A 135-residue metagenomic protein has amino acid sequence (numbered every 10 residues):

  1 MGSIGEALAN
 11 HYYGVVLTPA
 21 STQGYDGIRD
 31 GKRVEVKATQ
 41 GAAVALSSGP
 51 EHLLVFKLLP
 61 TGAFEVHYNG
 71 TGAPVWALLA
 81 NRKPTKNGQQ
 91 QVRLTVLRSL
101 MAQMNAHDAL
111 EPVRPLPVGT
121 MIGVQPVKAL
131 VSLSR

Functional and structural regions predicted by a protein language model:
M1-D30, V36-R135: Nucleic-acid endonuclease domains
